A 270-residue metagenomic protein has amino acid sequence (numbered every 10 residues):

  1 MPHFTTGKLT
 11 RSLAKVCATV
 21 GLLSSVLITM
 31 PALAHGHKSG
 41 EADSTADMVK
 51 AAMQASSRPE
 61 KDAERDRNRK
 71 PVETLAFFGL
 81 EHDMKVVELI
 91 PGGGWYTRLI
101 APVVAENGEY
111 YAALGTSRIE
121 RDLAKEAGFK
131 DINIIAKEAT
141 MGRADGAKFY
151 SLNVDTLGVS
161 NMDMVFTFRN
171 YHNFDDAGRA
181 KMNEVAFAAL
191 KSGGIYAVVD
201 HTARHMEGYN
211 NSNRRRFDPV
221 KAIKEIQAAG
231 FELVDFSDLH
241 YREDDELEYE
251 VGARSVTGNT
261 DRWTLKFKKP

Functional and structural regions predicted by a protein language model:
T45-F77, E81: Class I SAM-dependent methyltransferase Rossmann-like catalytic core, especially the SAM/SAH-binding loop
H82-G92: Conserved class I S-adenosyl-L-methionine
A101-P102, A180-S192: A short glycine-rich, Lys/Arg-flanked "PGG" loop and its adjoining helix->strand segment in the class I
F149-L152, N173-A186: A short, conserved alpha-helix within the catalytic core of class I
D155-V165: A short acidic, Gly/Pro-enriched loop at the edge of an enzyme's catalytic core that lines a small-molecule cofactor
G193-H205: Conserved beta-strand signature within the Rossmann-like core of class I S-adenosyl-L-methionine
Y209-F236: Conserved Class I S-adenosyl-L-methionine
D244-P270: Core SAM-dependent methyltransferase catalytic element
